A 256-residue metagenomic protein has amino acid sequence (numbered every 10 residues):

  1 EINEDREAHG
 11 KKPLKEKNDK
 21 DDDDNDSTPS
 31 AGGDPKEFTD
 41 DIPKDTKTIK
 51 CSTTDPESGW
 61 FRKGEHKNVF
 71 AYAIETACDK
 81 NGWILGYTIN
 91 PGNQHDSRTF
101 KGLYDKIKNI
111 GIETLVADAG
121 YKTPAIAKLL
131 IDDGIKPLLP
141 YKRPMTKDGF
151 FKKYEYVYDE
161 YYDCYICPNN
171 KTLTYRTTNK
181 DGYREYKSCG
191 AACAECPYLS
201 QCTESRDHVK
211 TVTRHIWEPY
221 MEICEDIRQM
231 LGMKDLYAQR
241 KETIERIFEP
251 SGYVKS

Functional and structural regions predicted by a protein language model:
E1-S256: Anion-binding and metal-coordination hotspots
